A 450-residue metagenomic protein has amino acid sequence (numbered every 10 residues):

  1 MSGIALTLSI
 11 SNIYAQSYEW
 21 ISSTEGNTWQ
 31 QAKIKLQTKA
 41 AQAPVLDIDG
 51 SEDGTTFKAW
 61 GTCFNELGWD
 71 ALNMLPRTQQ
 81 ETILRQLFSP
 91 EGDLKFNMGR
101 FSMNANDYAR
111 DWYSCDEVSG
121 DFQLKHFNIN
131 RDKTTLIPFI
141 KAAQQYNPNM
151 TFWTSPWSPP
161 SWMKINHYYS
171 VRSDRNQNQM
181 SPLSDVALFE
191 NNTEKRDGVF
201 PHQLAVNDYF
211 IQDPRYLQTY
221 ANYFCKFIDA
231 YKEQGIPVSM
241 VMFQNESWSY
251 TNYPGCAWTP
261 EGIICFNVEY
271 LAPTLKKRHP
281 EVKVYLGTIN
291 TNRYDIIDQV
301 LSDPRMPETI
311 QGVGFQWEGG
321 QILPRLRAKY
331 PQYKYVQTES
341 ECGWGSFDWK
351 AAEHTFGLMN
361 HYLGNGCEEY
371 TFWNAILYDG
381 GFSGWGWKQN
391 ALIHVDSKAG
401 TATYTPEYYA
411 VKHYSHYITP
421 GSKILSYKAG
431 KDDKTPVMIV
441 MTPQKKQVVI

Functional and structural regions predicted by a protein language model:
M1-S17: Bacterial Sec-dependent N-terminal signal peptides
E25-V238: N-terminal catalytic cores of secreted or lumenal carbohydrate-active enzymes
A40-E52, P138, E269-Y270, T291-D303 (+3 more regions): Alpha-helical scaffolding within the catalytic cores of extracellular/periplasmic polymer-degrading hydrolases
T62, K95, F152, V241 (+3 more regions): Conserved, mostly hydrophobic/aromatic
C63-L67, F101-A105, S155-P159, F243-S247 (+4 more regions): Active-site-proximal beta-strand/loop segments in catalytic clefts of secreted hydrolases
Q218-S346: Active-site neighborhood of glycoside hydrolase catalytic domains
Q337-H413, I424-G430: Aromatic/acidic polysaccharide-binding cleft in carbohydrate-active enzymes
H416-T419, Y427-I450: Carbohydrate-binding surface patches
